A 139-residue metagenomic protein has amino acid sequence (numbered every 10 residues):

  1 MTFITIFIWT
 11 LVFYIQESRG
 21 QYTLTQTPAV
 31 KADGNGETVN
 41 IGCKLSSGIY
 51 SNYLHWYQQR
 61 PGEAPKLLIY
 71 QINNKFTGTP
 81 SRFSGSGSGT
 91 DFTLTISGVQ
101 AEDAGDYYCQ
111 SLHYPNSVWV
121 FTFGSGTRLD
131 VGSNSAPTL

Functional and structural regions predicted by a protein language model:
M1-A29, S111-V118, F123, L129 (+1 more regions): N-terminal Sec-dependent signal peptide, specifically the hydrophobic helical h-region
E17, I49-S51, E63, E102 (+1 more regions): A cross-taxa feature marking solvent-exposed loop/turn segments within ectodomains of secreted and single-pass membrane
P28-K31, S81-A104: Extracellular beta-strand/loop-rich beta-sandwich domains predominantly from IgSF
K31-E37: Short, solvent-exposed loop/linker segments at the N-terminal edge of repeated beta-sheet extracellular domains
T38-N40, D91, G124: Intrinsic-disorder/low-complexity, polar/charged segments enriched in Ser/Thr/Lys/Arg/Asp/Glu/Gln
T38-S47, Y53-R60, I96-G98, D103-H113: Structural signature of extracellular immunoglobulin-like
G48-P80: N-terminal V-set
